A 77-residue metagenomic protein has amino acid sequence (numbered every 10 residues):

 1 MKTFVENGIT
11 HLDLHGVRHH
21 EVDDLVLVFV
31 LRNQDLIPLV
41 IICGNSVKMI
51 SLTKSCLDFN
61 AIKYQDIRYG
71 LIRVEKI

Functional and structural regions predicted by a protein language model:
M1-I77: Long, charged, low-complexity intrinsically disordered regions
